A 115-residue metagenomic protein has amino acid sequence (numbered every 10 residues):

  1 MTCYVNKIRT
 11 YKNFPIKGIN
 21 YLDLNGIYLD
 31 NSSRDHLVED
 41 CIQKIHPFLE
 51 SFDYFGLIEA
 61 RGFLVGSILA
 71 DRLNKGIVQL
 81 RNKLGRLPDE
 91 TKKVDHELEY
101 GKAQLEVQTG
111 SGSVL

Functional and structural regions predicted by a protein language model:
M1-S51, Q108: Active-site-facing substrate-recognition patch
K7, G62-F63: Generic non-transmembrane alpha-helix signal with a bias for helix starts/N-cap capping motifs
E50, L73-K75: Short glycine/proline-enriched coil/turn segments at helix->beta-strand junctions
E50-E59: Short glycine-rich phosphate-binding loop at a beta-alpha junction
A60-G62, K83: Short glycine-rich anion-binding loops that position phosphate/pyrophosphate groups of nucleotides and phosphorylated
L64-L73: Short Gly/Thr/Asp-enriched flexible loops that form oxyanion-binding sites at enzyme active sites
K75-L115: Short, glycine/charge-rich flexible loops or terminal/linker lids adjacent to PRPP-binding catalytic cores
